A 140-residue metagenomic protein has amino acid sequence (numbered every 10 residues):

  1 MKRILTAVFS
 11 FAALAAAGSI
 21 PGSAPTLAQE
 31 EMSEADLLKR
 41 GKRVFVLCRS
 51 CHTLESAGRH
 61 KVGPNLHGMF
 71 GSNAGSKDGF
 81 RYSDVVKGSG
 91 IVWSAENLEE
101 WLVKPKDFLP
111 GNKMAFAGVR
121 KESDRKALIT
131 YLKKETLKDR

Functional and structural regions predicted by a protein language model:
M1-A12: Bacterial N-terminal signal peptides that target proteins for export
F11, R43-V46, E100, T130: Generic recognition of well-ordered alpha-helical segments within structured catalytic/regulatory domains
L14-P25: C-terminal segment of classical bacterial N-terminal signal peptides
P25-F45, S56: Electrostatic cytochrome c docking/interface patches
K39-K42, S56-S94, A115-F116: Gly/Gly-Pro-rich "capping" loops immediately C-terminal to redox-active cysteine motifs in periplasmic/lumenal
C48-C51: Short cysteine clusters
S94-R140: C-terminal capping alpha-helices of c-type cytochrome domains
